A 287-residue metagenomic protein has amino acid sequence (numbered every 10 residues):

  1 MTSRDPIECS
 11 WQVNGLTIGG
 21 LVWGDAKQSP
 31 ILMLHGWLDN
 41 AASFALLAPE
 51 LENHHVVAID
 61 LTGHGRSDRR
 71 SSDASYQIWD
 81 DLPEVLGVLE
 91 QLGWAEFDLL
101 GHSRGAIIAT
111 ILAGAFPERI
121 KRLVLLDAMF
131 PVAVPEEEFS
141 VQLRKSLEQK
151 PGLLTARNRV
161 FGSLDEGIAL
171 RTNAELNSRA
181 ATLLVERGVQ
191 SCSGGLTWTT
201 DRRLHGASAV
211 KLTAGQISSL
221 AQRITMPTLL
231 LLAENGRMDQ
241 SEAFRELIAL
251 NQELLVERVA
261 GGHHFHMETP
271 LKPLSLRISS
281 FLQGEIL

Functional and structural regions predicted by a protein language model:
M1-I31, E52-H54, W94-A95, F130 (+3 more regions): Alpha/beta-hydrolase fold catalytic core
W11-L16, V57-G101, L276: Active-site loop/oxyanion-hole signature of alpha/beta-hydrolase fold enzymes
G19-D68: Conserved HGGG/HGGXW glycine-rich cap/lid loop of the alpha/beta-hydrolase fold
G101, G105, A109: Gly/Ala-rich beta-loop-alpha elbow adjacent to hydrolase catalytic centers
G114, K121-V160: Flexible "cap/lid" loop of the alpha/beta hydrolase fold
T155-K211: Conserved alpha/beta-hydrolase catalytic His-Asp/Glu region
R223-G262: Conserved loop-alpha-helix segment in the C-terminal half of the alpha/beta-hydrolase fold that carries the catalytic
G262-L271: Catalytic histidine-centered segment of alpha/beta-hydrolase-like enzymes
